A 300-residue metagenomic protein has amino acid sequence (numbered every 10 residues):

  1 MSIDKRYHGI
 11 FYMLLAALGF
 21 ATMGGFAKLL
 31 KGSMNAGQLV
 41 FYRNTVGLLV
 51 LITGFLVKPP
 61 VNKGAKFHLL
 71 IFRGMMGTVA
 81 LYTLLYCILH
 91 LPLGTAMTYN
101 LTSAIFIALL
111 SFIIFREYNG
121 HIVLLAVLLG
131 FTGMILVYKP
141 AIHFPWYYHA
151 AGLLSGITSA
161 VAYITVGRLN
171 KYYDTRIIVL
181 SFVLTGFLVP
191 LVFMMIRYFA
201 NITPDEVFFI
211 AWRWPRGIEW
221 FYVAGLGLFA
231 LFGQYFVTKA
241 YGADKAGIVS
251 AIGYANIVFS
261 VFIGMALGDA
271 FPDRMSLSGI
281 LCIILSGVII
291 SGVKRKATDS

Functional and structural regions predicted by a protein language model:
M1-Y12, I105-I157, K171-Y172, I283-S300: Juxtamembrane helix-loop boundary signature in multi-pass membrane transporters
H8-L14, P59-L85, Y147-L153, D205-F232: Loop-to-transmembrane-helix transition segments
Y12, S33-V79, T158-T165, S181-A200: Transmembrane alpha-helices of multi-pass small-molecule transport proteins
G25-K28, L51, F144-D205, F209 (+1 more regions): Transmembrane alpha-helical segments that form core, pore/gating elements of small-molecule transporters/exporters
L30, L39, R43, C87 (+7 more regions): Hydrophobic/aromatic residues within transmembrane alpha-helices of multi-pass small-molecule transporters
Y42, M97-T102, L169-T185, L231-M265: Helix-helix packing/entry segments at the starts of transmembrane helices
S103-L125, V258-L277: C-terminal transmembrane-helix exit sites in multi-pass transporters
A255-S300: C-terminal-most transmembrane helix of multi-pass membrane proteins
